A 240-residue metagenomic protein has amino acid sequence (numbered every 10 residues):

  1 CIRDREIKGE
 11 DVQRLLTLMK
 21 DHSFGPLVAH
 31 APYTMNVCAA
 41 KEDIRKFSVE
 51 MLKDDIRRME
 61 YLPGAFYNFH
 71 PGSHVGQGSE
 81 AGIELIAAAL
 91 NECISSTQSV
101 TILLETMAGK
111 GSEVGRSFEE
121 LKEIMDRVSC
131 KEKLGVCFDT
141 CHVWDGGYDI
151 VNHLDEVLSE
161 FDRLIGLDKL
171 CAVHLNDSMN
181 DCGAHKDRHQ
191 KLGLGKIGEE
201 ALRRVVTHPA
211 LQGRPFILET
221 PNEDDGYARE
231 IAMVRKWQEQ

Functional and structural regions predicted by a protein language model:
C1-D4: Conserved small/polar residues in nucleotide/adenosyl-binding loops
E6, V114-K122, W144-G213, N222: Gly/Pro-rich active-site loop or hairpin
I7-V28, K53-P63, N91-Q98, M125-K133 (+2 more regions): Acidic (Asp/Glu)-rich catalytic clusters
D11-Q13, M19-S23, D43-I56, S79-N91 (+4 more regions): Short, electropositive alpha-helical surface patch
L27-A31, Y67-F69, I102-L104, L134-D139 (+2 more regions): Hydrophobic faces of well-ordered beta-strands that scaffold small-molecule active sites in alpha/beta enzyme cores
V28-A39, C182-D187: N-terminal small/glycine-rich loop or linker at the start of catalytic domains across soluble metabolic enzymes
P32-T34, G72-H74, E105-G109, C141-G146 (+2 more regions): Active-site beta-loop-alpha junctions enriched in small/polar residues
V37-G135: Active-site acidic/histidine proton-transfer and metal-coordination neighborhood in alpha/beta enzyme cores
